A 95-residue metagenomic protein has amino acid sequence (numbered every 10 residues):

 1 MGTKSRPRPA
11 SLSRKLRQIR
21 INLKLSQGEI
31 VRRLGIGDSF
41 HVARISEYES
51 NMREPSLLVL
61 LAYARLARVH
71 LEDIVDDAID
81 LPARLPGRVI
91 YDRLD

Functional and structural regions predicted by a protein language model:
M1-L23, E72: A short, Lys/Arg-rich alpha-helix, primarily the initiator
M1-R6, R65, D73-D95: Short, charged recognition helix plus adjacent turn of helix-turn-helix-like nucleic-acid-binding domains
S11-R14, L25, F40, P55-L58: Residue-level signal for the short linker/turn that defines the boundary of a DNA-recognition helix
R14-G35, A62, V89-R93: Short basic helix-loop element that most often maps to the first helix and adjoining turn of HTH DNA-binding modules
V31, V42, S46, E72-V75: Key DNA-contacting residues within the recognition helix of helix-turn-helix
L34, E49, V59, V75-A78: DNA major-groove recognition helix of helix-turn-helix
G35-E54: Recognition helix of helix-turn-helix/homeodomain-like DNA-binding domains that insert into the DNA major groove
M52, S56-D73: DNA major-groove recognition helix of helix-turn-helix/homeodomain DNA-binding modules
